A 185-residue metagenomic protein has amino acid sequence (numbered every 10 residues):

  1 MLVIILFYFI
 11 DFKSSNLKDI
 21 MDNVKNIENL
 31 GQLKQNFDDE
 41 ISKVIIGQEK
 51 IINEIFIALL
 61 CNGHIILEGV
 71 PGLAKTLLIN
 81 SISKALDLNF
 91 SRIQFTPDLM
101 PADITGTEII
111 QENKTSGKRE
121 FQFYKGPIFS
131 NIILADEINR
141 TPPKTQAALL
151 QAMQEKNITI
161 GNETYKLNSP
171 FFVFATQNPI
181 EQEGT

Functional and structural regions predicted by a protein language model:
M1-D11: Hydrophobic alpha-helical signal peptides and transmembrane signal-/tail-anchor segments that drive secretory-pathway
N29-I65, V70: Pre-Walker A (pre-P-loop) alpha-helix and adjacent loop at the N terminus of AAA/AAA+ ATPase modules, a conserved
E54, N113-I133: Conserved alpha-helical scaffold flanking the Walker A/P-loop in AAA+ ATPase domains
L60-T96: Walker A/P-loop
G63-H64, S130-I132, N168-F174: Loop/turn-to-beta-strand initiation segments
L86-N113: AAA+/P-loop NTPase substrate/partner-engagement loops
Q111-S116, T141-T145, M153-T185: Canonical AAA+ ATPase core
D136-E137: Walker B catalytic acidic pair
